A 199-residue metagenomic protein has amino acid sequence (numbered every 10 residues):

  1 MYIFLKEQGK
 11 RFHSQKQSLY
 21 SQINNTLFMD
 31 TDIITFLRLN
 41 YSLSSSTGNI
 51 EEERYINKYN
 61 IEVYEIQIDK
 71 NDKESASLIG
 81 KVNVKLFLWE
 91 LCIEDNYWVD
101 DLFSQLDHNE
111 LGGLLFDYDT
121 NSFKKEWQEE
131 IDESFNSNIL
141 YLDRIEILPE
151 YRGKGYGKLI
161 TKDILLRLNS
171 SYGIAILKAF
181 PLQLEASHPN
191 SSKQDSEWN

Functional and structural regions predicted by a protein language model:
F4-R152, L166-L177, Q183-N199: Non-catalytic substrate-recognition and accessory regions of acyl/acetyltransferase enzymes
G153-I164: Glycine-rich acyl-CoA binding loop
